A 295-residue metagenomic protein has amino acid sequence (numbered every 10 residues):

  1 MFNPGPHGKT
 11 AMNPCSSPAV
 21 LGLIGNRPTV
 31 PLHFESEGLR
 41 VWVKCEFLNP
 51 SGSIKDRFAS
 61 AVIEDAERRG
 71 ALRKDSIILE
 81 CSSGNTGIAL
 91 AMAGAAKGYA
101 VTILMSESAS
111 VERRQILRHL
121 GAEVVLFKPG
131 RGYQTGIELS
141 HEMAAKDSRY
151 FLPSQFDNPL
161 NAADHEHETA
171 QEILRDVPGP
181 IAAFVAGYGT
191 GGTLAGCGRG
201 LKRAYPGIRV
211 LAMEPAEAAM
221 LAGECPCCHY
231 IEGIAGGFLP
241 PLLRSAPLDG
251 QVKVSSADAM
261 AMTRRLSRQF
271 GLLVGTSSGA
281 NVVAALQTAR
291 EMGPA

Functional and structural regions predicted by a protein language model:
F2-A295: PLP-dependent amino-acid enzyme catalytic core
